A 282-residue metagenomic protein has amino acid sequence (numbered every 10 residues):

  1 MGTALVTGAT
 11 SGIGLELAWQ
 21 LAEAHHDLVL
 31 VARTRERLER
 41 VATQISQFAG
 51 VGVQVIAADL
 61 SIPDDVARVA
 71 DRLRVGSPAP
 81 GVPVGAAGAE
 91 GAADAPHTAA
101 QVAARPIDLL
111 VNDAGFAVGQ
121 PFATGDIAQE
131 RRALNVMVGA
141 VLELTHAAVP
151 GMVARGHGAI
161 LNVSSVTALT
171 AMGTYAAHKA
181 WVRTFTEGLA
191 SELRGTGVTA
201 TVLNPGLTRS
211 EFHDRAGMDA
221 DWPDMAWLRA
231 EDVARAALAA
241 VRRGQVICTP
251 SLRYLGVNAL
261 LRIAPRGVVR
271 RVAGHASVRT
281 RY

Functional and structural regions predicted by a protein language model:
T10-G12: Conserved glycine-rich cofactor-binding loop
H25-R40: Conserved glycine-rich Rossmann-like NAD(P)H-binding loop of the short-chain dehydrogenase/reductase
D113-V118: Conserved NAD(P)H cofactor-binding loop of Rossmann-fold oxidoreductase domains
P121-A123, Q129-L134: Substrate-binding pocket helix/loop in short-chain dehydrogenase/reductase
T145, H178: Active-site helix of classical SDR
S165: Residue(s) in the substrate-gating loop at a strand-loop-helix junction that position the organic substrate next
A190-G256, G267: SDR active-site lid
